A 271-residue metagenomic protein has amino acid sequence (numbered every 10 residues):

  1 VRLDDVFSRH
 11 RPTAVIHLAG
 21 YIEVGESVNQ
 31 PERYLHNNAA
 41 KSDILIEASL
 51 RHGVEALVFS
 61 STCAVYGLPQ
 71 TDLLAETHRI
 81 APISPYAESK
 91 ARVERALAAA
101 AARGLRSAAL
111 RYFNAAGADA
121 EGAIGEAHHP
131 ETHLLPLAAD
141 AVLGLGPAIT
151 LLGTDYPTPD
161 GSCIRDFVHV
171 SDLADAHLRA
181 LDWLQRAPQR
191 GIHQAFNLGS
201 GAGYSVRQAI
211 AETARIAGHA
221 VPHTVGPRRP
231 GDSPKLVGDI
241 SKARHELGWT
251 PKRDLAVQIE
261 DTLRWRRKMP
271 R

Functional and structural regions predicted by a protein language model:
V1-A14: Conserved Rossmann-fold cofactor-binding substructure of NAD(P)-dependent oxidoreductases
V6, Y34-L35, S49: A hydrophobic alpha-helix adjacent to the NAD(P)-binding/active-site core of NAD(P)-dependent oxidoreductases, strongly
H17, D43-P85, A99-A108: Conserved Rossmann-fold NAD(P)-dependent oxidoreductase catalytic core, especially the SDR/UDP-sugar
G20, Q30, L35-S42, V58-S61 (+1 more regions): Short alpha-helix in the Rossmann-fold core of NAD(P)-dependent oxidoreductases
I22-G25, C63-D72, I80, F113-D119 (+1 more regions): Active-site segment of SDR-like NAD(P)-dependent oxidoreductases
V24-K41, L74-P82: Short alpha-helical oligomerization interface
L68, A81-A118, P136-G146: Active-site Tyr-X1-5-Lys
L137-R271: C-terminal substrate-binding subdomain of Rossmann-fold SDR/epimerase-dehydratase oxidoreductases
